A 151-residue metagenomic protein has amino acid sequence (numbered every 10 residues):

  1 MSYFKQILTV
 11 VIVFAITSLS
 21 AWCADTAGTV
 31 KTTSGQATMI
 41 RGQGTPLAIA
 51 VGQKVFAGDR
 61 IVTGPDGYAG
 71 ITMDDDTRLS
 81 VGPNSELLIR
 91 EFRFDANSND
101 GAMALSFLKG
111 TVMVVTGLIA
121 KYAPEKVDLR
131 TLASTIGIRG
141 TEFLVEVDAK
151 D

Functional and structural regions predicted by a protein language model:
M1-L8: Bacterial N-terminal signal peptides that target proteins for export
F4, L19-W22: Eukaryotic acidic, serine/proline-rich intrinsically disordered low-complexity regions that function as flexible
T9-S18: Bacterial N-terminal signal peptides
C23-D151: Flexible, surface-exposed loop/linker segments and immediately adjacent secondary-structure boundaries
